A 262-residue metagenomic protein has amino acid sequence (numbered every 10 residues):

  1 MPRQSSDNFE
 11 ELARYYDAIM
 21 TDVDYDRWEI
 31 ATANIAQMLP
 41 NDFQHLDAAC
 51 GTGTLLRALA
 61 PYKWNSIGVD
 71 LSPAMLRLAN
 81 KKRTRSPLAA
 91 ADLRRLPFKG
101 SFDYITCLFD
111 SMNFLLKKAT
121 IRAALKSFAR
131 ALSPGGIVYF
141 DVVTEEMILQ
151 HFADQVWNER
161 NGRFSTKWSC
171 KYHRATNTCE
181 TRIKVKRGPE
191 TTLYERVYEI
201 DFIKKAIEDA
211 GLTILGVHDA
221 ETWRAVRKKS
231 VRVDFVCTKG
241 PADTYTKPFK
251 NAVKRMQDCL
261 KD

Functional and structural regions predicted by a protein language model:
M1-N41: Conserved class I S-adenosyl-L-methionine
D42-A49: Conserved class I S-adenosyl-L-methionine
G53-R95: Class I SAM-dependent methyltransferase SAM/SAH-binding core
R94-Y104: A short acidic, Gly/Pro-enriched loop at the edge of an enzyme's catalytic core that lines a small-molecule cofactor
D103-A119: A short SAM/SAH-binding and catalytic strip from SAM-dependent methyltransferases
R122-P134: A short glycine-rich, Lys/Arg-flanked "PGG" loop and its adjoining helix->strand segment in the class I
Y139-A206: SAM-dependent methyltransferase
F202-D262: C-terminal lobe and adjacent flexible extensions of AdoMet/dcAdoMet transferase-like proteins
